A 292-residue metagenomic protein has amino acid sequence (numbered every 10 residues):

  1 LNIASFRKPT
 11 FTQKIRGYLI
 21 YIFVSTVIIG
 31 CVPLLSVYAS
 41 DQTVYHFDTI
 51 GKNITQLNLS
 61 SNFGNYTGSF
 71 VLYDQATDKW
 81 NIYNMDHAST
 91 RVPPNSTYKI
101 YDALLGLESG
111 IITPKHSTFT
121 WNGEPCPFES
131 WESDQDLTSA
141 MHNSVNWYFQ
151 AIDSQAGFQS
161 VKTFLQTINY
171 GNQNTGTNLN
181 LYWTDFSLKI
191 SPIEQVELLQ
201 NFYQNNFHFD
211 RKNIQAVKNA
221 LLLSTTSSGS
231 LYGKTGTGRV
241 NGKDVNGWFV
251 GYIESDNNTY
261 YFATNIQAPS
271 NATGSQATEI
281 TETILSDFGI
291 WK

Functional and structural regions predicted by a protein language model:
L1-I15: N-terminal Lys/Arg-rich, disordered targeting/topogenic segments
I15-I22, C31-G64, R91, S154-Q159 (+2 more regions): Structured C-terminal helix/loop/strand segments within mature extracytoplasmic catalytic/sensor domains
F70-A76: Short hydrophobic alpha-helical segments used for membrane anchoring or interfacial signaling
Y83-S89, S133-D134, H142-F149, G176-W183 (+1 more regions): Flexible glycine/proline-enriched surface loops and loop-helix/loop-strand junctions
R91-K115, A140, Q195, F262: Active-site SXXK
L107-E124, D210-I214: Short, well-structured active-site flanking segments
S117-S133, S139-V145, A156-G157: Acidic helix-start/capping segments at beta-turn-to-alpha-helix junctions
E129, L137, F149-L199: Mid-domain, small-residue-enriched loop/turn segments at the edges of structured enzyme/sensor domains
